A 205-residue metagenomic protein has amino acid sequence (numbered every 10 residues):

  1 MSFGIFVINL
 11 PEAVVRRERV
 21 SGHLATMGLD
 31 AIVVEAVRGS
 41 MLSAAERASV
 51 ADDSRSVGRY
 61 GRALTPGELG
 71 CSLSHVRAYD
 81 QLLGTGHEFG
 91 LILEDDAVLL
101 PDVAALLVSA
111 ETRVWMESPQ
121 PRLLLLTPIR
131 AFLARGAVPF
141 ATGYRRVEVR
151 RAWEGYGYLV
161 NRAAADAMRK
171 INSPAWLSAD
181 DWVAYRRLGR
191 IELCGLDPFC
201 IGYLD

Functional and structural regions predicted by a protein language model:
M1-L93, A97-D205: An acidic/histidine-cluster motif and surrounding catalytic segment that typifies divalent-metal-assisted enzyme active
